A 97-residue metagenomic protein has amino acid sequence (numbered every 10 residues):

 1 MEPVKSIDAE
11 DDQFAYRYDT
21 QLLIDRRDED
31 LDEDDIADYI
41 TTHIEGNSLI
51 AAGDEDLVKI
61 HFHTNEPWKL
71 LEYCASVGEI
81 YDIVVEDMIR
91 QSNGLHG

Functional and structural regions predicted by a protein language model:
M1-G97: N-terminal loops that bind phosphate or other acidic moieties and the adjacent beta-alpha structural core
